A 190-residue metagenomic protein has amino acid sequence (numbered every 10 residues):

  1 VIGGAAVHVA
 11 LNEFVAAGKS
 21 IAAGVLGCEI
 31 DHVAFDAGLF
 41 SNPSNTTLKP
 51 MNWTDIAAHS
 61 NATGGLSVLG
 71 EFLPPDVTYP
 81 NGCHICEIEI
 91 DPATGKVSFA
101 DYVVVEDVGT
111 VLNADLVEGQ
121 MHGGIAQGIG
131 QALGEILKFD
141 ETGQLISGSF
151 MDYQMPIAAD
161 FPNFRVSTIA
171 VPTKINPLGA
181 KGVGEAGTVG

Functional and structural regions predicted by a protein language model:
V1-G190: C-terminal catalytic domains of large/alpha subunits in multi-subunit enzymes
